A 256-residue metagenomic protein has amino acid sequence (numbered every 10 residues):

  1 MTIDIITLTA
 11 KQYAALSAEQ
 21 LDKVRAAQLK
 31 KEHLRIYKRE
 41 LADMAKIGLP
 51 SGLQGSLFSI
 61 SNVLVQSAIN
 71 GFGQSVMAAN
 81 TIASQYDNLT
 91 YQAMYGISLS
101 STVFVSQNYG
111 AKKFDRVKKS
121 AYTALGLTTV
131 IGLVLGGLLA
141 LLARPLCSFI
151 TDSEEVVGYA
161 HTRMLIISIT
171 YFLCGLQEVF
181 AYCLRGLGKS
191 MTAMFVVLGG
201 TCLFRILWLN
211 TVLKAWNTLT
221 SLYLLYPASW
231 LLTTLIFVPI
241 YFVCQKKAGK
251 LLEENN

Functional and structural regions predicted by a protein language model:
K11-L49, V105-T170, V212-N256: Short alpha-helical transmembrane segments in multi-pass integral membrane proteins
H33-L64, I69, L89, A93 (+4 more regions): Hydrophobic faces of transmembrane alpha-helices in multi-pass small-molecule transporters and flippases across diverse
S51, G55, V63, S67 (+5 more regions): Transmembrane alpha-helix boundary and packing residues in multipass membrane permease domains and related
S56-L89, Q107, P145-E154, L213-W216: Helix-terminus/linker motif at the lipid-water interface of multi-pass membrane proteins
L57, S61, I97-S101, L138-L142 (+5 more regions): Residue-level signal for transmembrane alpha-helical positions in Major Facilitator Superfamily
Q66, Y95, L139, Y182 (+2 more regions): Structural signal for membrane-spanning alpha-helices in multi-pass inner-membrane proteins, emphasizing helix cores
A79-A143, C174-V197: Small-residue-rich hydrophobic transmembrane alpha-helices
D87, I131, G199-F204, S229-T233: Transmembrane alpha-helical core residues of multi-pass small-molecule transporters, especially secondary transporters
